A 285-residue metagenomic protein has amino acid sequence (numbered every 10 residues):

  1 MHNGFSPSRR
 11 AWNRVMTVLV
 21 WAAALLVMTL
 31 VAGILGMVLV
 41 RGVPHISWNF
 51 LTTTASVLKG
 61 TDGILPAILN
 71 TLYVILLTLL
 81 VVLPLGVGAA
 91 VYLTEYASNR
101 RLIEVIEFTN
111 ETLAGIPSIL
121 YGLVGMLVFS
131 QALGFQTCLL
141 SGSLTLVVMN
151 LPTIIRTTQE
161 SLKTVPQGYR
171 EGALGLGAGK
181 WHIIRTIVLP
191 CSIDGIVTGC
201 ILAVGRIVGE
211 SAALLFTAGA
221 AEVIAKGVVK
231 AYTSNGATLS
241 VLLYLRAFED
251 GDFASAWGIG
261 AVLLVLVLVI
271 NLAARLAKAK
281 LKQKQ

Functional and structural regions predicted by a protein language model:
H2-A22, G36-L80, N99, L245-A254: Periplasmic/extracellular loop-to-transmembrane helix junction in inner-membrane transport proteins
V18, L93, Q159, K163 (+2 more regions): C-terminal transmembrane helix and the adjacent membrane-cytosol boundary/short C-terminal tail of inner/organellar
A55-L58, D62, L214-L264: Interhelical loop and adjacent transmembrane-helix boundary motif in polytopic membrane transport permeases
L69, Y73-V81, L85, A89 (+4 more regions): Hydrophobic alpha-helical transmembrane segments of multipass integral membrane proteins, especially permease/channel
T78-N110, L123, R275-K280: Transmembrane-helix boundary motif in ABC transporter permease subunits
L79, T158, K180-A218: Transmembrane alpha-helices
E111-V147: Generic hydrophobic transmembrane alpha-helix motif, especially the helices
P117, L176-G177, P190: Glycine/proline-centered hinge or cleavage motifs at structural transition points of membrane proteins
